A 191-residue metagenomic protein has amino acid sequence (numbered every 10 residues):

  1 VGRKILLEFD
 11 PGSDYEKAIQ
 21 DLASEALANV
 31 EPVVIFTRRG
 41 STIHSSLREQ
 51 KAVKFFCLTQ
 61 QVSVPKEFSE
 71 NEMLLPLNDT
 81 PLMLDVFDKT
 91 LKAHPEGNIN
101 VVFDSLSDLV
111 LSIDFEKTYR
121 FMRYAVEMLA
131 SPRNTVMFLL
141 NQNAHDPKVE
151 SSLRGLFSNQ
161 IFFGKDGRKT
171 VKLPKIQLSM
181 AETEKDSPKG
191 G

Functional and structural regions predicted by a protein language model:
V1-S45: Glycine-rich P-loop/Walker A and Walker A-like loops and their local beta1-loop-alpha1 context in P-loop NTPases
P11-Y15, G40-T42, V62, S107-F115 (+1 more regions): Short acidic, S/G/P-rich loop/turn micro-motifs used as interaction or catalytic elements
N29, E49-K51, G155-F157: Short, structured coil segments at secondary-structure junctions
P32-R38, K54-L58, F138-L140: Short, hydrophobic beta-strand segments that form beta-sheet elements in well-ordered domains
S41-L74: Nucleotide-state-sensitive switch-loop elements of NTP-binding domains
P65-V126: Phosphate-binding/switch loop-helix module in NTP-utilizing enzymes
K117-A144: Substrate-engagement module of ASCE P-loop NTPases
N134, L140-G191: Phosphate-binding/switch region of NTP-binding enzymes
